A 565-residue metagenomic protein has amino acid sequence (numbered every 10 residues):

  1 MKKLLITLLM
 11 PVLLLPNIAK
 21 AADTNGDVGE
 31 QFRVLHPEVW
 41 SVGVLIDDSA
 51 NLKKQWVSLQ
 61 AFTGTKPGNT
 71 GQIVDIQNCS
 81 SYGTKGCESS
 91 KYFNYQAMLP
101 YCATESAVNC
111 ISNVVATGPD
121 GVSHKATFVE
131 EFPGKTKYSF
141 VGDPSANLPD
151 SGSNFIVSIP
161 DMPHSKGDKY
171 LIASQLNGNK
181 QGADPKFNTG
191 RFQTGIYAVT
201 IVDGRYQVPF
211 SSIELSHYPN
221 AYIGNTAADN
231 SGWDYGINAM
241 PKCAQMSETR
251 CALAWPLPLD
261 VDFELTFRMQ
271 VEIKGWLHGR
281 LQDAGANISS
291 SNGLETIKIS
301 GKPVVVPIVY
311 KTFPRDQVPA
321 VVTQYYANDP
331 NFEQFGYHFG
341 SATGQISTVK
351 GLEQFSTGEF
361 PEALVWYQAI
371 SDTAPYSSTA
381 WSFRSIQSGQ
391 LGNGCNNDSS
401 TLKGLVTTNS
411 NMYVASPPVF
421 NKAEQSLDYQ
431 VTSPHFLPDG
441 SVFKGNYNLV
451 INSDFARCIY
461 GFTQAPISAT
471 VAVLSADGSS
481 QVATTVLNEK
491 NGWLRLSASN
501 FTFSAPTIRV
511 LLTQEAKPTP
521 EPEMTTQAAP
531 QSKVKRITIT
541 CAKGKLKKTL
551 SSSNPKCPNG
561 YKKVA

Functional and structural regions predicted by a protein language model:
M1-A22: Secretory targeting and sorting signals
L15, I73, S81, Q96 (+6 more regions): Processing junctions and N-termini across compartments
D23-S123: Charged, amphipathic alpha-helical stretches
V115-G118, H124-T127, P144, P149-S151: Long amphipathic alpha-helical coiled-coil/heptad-repeat bundle
S158-T538: Extended, non-transmembrane interaction/recognition domains
A529-A565: Mature, structured domains enriched in cysteine- and short glycine motifs
